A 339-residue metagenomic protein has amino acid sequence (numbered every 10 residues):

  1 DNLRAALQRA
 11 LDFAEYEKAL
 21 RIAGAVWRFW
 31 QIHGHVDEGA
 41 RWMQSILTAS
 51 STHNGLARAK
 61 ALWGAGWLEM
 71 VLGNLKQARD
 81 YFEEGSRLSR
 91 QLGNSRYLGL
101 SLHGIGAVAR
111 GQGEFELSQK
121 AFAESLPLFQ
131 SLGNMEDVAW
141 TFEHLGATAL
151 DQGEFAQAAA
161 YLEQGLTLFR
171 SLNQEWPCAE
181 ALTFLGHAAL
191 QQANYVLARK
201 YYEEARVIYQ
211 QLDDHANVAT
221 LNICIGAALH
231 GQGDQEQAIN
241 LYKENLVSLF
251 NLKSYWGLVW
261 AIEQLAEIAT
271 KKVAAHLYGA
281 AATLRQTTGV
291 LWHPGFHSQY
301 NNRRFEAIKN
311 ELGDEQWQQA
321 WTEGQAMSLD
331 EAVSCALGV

Functional and structural regions predicted by a protein language model:
D1-G64, E69: Short, well-ordered secondary-structure microsegments that present a prominent hydrophobic/aromatic side chain
A10, W30, S50, E69 (+10 more regions): Eukaryotic all-alpha helical interaction scaffolds
R58, L62-E69, L75, Y81 (+14 more regions): TPR/Sel1-like alpha-solenoid repeat signature
K272-V339: C-terminal non-catalytic interaction modules
